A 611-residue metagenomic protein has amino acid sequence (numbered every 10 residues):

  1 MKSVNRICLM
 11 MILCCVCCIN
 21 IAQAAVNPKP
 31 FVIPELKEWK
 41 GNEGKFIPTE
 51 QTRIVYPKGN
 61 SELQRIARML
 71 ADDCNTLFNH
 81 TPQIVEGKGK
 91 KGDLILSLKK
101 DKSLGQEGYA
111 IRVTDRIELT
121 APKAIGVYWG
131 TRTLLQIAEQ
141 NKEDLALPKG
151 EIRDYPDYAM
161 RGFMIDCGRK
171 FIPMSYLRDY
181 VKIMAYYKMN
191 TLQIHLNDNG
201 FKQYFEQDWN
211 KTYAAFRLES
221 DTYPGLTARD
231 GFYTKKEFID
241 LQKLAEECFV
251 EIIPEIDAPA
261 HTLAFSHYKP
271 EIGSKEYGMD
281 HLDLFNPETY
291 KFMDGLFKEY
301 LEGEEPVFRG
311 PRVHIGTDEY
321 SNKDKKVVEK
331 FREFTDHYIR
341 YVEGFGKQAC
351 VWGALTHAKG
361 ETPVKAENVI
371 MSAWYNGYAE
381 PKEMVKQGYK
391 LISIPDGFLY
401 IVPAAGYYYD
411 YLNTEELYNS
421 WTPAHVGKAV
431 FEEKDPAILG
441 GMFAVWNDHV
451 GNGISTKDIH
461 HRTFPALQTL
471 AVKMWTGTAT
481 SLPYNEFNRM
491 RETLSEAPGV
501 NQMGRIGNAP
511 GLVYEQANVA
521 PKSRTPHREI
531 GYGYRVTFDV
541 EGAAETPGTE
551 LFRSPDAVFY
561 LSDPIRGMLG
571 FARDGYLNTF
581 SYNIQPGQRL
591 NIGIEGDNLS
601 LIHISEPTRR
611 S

Functional and structural regions predicted by a protein language model:
C8-C18: Bacterial N-terminal signal peptides
M10, A22-P156, A349-A358, K365 (+1 more regions): Acidic, contiguous N-terminal accessory segments
S103-H281, E288, D294-R312, Y341 (+1 more regions): Feature activates predominantly on carbohydrate-active enzymes
G278-N368, Y375-G377, P381-K382: Active-site neighborhood of glycoside hydrolase catalytic domains
P363-V369, N376-N518: Flexible, acidic glycine-rich loops studded with aromatic residues
G511-A572, L577, P586-G587, N598: Extracellular glycan-recognition modules
S581-G593: Trp-centered recognition loops
I602-S611: Residue-level detector of conserved catalytic or cofactor/ligand-binding positions in enzyme active sites
